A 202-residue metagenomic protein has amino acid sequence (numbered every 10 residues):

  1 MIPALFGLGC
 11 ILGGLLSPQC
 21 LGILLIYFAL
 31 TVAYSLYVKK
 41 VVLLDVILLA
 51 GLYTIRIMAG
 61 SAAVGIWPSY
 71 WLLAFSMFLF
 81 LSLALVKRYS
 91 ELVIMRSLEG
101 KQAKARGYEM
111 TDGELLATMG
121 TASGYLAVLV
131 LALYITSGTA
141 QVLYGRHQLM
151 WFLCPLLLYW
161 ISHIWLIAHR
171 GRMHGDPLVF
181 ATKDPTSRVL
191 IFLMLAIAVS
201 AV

Functional and structural regions predicted by a protein language model:
M1-L24, Y70-L81, A117-G124, P185-V202: Multi-pass membrane catalytic core of lipid/isoprenoid biosynthesis enzymes
M1-V64: Intramembrane alpha-helical segments
C10-G22, I57-F75, A132-W151, V199-V202: Helix-coil boundary and interhelical linker segments in multi-pass alpha-helical membrane proteins
F28-Y37, M58, S76-S97, L126-A132 (+1 more regions): Transmembrane alpha-helical segments that form the membrane-embedded catalytic/substrate-channel core of multi-pass
Y34-A50, M77-Y89, D112-A122: Alpha-helical transmembrane segments of integral membrane proteins, especially early/N-terminal helices
I47-A63, F78-F80, A103-G113, A181-L193: Small-residue-rich segments of transmembrane alpha-helices in multi-pass membrane proteins, especially helix faces
R88-L115, G171-D176: Cytosolic, membrane-interface loops and tails of multi-pass inner-membrane proteins
L126-T182: A C-terminal functional module that forms or caps the active site or interfaces directly with catalytic machinery
